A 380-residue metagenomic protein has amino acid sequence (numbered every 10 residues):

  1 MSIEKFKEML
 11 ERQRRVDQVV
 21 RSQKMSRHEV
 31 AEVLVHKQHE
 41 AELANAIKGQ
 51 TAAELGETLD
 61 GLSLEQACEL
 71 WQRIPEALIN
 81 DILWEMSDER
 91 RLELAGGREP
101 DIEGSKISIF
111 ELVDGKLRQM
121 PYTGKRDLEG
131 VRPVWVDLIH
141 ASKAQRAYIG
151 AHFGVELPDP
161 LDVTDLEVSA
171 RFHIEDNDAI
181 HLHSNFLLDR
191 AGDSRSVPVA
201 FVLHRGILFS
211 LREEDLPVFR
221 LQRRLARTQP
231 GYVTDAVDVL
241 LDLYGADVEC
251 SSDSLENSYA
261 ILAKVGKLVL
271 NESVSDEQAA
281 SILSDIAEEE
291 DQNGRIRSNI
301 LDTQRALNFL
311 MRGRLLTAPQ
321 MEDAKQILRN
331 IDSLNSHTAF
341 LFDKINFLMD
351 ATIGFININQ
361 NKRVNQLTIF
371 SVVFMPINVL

Functional and structural regions predicted by a protein language model:
M1-R98, E103: Hydrophobic packing positions in regular secondary-structure scaffolds
L34, I139-H140, E213, G245 (+1 more regions): Conserved residues at beta->alpha junctions
G56-D60, Q72, N80-W84, G96 (+6 more regions): Solvent-exposed alpha-helical segments within well-ordered globular domains of core cellular machineries
E93, G97-P230, T234: Divalent-cation
G206, D247, D253, N257-A260 (+1 more regions): Membrane-associated alpha-helical segments
L216-V239, A263, K267-A280: A short, charged helix-loop
T234-D253: Extracellular-loop-to-transmembrane junctions of the mid-late helices
